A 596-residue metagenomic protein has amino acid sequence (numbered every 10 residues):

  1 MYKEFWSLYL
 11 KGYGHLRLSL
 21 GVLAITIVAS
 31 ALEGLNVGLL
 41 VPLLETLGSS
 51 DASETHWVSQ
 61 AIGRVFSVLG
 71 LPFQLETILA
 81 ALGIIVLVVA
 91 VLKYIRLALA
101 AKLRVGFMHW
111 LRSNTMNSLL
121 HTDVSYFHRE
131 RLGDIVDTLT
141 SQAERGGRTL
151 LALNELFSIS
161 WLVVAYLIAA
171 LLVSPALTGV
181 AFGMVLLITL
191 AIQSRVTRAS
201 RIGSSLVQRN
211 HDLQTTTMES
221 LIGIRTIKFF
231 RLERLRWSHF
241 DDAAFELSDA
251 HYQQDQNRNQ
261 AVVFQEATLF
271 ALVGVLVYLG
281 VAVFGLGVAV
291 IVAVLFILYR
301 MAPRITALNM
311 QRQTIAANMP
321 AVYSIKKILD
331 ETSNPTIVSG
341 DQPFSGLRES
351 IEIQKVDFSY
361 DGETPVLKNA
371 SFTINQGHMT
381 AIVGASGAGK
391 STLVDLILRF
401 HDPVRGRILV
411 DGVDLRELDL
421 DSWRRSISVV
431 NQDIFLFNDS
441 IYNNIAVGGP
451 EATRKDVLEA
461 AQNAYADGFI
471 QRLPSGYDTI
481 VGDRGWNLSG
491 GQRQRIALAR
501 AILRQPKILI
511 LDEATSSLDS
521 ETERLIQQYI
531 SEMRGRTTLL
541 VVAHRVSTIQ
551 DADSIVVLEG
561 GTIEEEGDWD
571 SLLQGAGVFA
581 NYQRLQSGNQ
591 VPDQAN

Functional and structural regions predicted by a protein language model:
M1-V41, G48-L82, I95-A100, R104 (+8 more regions): Membrane-integrated ABC transporters
I27-L35, L87-Y94, T149-V164, L186 (+3 more regions): Hydrophobic alpha-helical transmembrane bundles that constitute the permease/transmembrane domains of multi-pass
A29-L32, N36, G83, V88-L99 (+5 more regions): Hydrophobic alpha-helical membrane-associated segments
D51-A52, V105, S113-A143, T216-H239 (+5 more regions): Short intracellular "coupling" helices and adjacent cytoplasmic loop segments at the cytosolic face of multi-pass
A100, L120-Y166, I222, E246-S248: Juxtamembrane loop-to-helix connectors within ABC transporter transmembrane domains
E155-V196, Q254-L298: A hydrophobic transmembrane-helix motif
K228-L232, Q256, M301-I328: Cytosolic ends of transmembrane helices, especially the final helix of ABC transmembrane type-1 domains
F344-N596: ABC-type nucleotide-binding domain
